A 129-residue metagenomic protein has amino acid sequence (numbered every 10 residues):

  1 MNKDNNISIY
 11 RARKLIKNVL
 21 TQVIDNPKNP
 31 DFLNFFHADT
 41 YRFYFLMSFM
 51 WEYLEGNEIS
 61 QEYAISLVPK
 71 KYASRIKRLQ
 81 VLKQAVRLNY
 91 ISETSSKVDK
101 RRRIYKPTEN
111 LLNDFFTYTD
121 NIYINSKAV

Functional and structural regions predicted by a protein language model:
M1-V19: An acidic intrinsically disordered interaction segment
N18-F49: Short alpha-helical segments that sit at the start of domains
F35-R42, N57-E58, R75, L79: Alpha-helix N-cap/helix-initiation sites
E55-V68: Short acidic, hydrophobic short linear motifs in intrinsically disordered regions
K71-R87: Short amphipathic alpha-helical interaction segments
V86-S96: A short, conserved structural fragment
S95-I104: Short, Lys/Arg-rich nucleic-acid/phosphate-binding segment
N110-V129: Short, amphipathic alpha-helical interaction segments positioned at domain boundaries
